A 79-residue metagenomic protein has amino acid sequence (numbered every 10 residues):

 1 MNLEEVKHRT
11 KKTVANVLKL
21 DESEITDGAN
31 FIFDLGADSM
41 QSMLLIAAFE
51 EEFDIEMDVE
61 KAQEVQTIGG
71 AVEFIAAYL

Functional and structural regions predicted by a protein language model:
M1-S23, A76-Y78: Thiotemplate assembly-line natural product biosynthesis machinery
H8, M40-M43: Short alpha-helical elements of helix-turn-helix
K11, G28, I46: Generic structural marker for isolated residues within well-ordered, non-membrane alpha-helices of soluble domains
T26-D38, V59-T67: Glycine-rich loop motifs involved in handling phospho/adenylate chemistry
S42-E64: Phosphopantetheinylated carrier protein domains
E56, Q63-A76: C-terminal structural segments of small proteins and small subunits
